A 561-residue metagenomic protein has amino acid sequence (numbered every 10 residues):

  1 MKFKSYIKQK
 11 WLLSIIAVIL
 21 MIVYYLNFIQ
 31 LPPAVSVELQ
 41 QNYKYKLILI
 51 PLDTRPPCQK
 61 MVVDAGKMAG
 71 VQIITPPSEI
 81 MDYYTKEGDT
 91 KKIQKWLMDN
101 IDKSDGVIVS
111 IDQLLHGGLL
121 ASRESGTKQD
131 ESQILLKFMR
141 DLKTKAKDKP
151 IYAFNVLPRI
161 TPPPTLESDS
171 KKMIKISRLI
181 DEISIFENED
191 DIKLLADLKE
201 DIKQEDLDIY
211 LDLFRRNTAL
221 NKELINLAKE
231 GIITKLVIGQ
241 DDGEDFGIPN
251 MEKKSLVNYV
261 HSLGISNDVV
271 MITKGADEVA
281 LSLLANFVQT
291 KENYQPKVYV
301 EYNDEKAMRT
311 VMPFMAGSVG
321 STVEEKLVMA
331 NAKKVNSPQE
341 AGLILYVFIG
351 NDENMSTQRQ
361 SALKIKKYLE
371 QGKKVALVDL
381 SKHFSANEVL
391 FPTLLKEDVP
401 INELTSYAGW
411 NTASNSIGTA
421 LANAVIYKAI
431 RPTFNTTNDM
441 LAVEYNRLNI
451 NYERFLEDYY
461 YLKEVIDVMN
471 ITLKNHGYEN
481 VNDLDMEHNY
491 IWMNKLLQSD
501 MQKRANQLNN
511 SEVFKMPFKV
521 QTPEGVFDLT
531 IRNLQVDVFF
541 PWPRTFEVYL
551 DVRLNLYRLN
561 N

Functional and structural regions predicted by a protein language model:
K2-A17: N-terminal Sec-pathway targeting helices
S5, V18-I19, M486, V536: Generic detection of intrinsically disordered/low-complexity segments and helix-coil linkers/edges
L13-N27: Hydrophobic membrane-insertion alpha-helices, especially the h-region of bacterial N-terminal signal peptides
Y25-N561: An N-terminal assembly and electron-transfer interface module characteristic of large anaerobic redox and radical
